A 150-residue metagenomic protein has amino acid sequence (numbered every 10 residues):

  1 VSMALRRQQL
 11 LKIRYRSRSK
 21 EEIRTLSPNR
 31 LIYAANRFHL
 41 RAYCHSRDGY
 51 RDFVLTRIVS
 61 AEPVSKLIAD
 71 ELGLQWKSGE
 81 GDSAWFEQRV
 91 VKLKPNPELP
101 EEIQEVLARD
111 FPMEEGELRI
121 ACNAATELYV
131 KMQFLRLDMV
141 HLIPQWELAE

Functional and structural regions predicted by a protein language model:
V1-K92: Core beta-strand-centered patch of the WYL/Sm-like small regulatory domain
G79-E150: Polybasic (Lys/Arg-rich)
